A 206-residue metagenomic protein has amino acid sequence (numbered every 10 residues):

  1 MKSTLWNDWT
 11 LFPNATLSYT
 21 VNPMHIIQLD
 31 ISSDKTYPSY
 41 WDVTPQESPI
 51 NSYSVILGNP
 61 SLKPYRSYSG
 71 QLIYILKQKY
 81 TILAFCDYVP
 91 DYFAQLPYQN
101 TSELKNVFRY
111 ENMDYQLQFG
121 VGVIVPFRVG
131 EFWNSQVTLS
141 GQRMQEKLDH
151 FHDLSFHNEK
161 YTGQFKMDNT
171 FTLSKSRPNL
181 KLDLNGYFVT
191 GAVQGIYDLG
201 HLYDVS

Functional and structural regions predicted by a protein language model:
M1-H25: Signature of Gram-negative outer-membrane beta-barrel scaffolds
M1-S3, I31-Y37, Q46-E47, Q78 (+4 more regions): Transmembrane beta-strands of outer-membrane beta-barrel pores
S3-T10, I50, P60-P64, E111-L117 (+2 more regions): Replace "Gram-negative outer membrane beta-barrel proteins" with "bacterial and organellar outer membrane beta-barrel
W6, P23, K35-A84, Y88-P90 (+2 more regions): Outer-membrane beta-barrel signature, preferentially recognizing the C-terminal barrel domain of Gram-negative
A15-Y19, G70-L76, V121-F127, F165-L173 (+1 more regions): Residues on the lipid-exposed face of transmembrane beta-strands in outer-membrane beta-barrel proteins
M24-I27, Q78-I82, E131-S135, S174-L182 (+1 more regions): Repeated loop/turn-to-beta-strand initiation elements of outer-membrane beta-barrel proteins
K63, I82-R143, K147-D168: Outer membrane beta-barrel strand-and-loop segments of large Gram-negative receptors, especially TonB-dependent
K160-S206: Conserved C-terminal beta-signal and adjacent last beta-strands/turns of outer-membrane beta-barrel proteins
